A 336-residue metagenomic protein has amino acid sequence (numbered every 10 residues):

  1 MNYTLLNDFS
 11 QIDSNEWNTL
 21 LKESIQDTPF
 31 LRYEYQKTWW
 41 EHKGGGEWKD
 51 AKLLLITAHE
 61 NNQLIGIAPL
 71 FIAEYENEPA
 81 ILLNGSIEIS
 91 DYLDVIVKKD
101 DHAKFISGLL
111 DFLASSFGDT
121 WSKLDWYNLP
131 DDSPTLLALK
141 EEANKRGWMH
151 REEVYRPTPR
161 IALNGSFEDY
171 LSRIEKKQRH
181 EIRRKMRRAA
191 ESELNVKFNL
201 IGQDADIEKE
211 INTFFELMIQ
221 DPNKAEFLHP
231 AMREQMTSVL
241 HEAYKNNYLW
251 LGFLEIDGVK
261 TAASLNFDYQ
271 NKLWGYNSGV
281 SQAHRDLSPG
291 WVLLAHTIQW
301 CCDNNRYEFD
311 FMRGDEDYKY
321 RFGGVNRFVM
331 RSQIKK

Functional and structural regions predicted by a protein language model:
N2-L82, S86, N128-R285: A conserved beta-strand-loop-helix scaffold within acyl/acetyltransferase catalytic domains
H59, A73-V154, Q270-F322, N326: Acyl-donor binding region in acyl/amide transferases
P157, Q203, D315-E316, Q333: Conserved beta-strand edge residues that scaffold enzyme active sites
A162-L163, Q333-K336: Short beta-strand-to-coil "C-cap" segments at the C-terminal boundary of structured domains/repeats, marking
F328-M330: C-terminal end-helix/capping segment
